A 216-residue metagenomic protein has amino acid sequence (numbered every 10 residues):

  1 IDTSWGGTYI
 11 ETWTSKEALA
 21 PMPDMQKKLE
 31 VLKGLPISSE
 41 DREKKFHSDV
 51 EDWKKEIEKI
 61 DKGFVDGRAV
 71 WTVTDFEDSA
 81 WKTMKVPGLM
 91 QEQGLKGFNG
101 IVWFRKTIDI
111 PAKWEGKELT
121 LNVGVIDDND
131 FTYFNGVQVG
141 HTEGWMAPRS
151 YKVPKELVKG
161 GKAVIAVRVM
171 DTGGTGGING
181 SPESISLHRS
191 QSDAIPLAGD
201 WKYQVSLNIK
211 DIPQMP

Functional and structural regions predicted by a protein language model:
I1-D2, N122: Structural recognition of the beta-strand scaffold that forms the well-ordered cores of secreted hydrolase catalytic
D2-E92, W145, L157-P216: An acidic-aromatic loop/edge-strand motif
W71-V73, W81, I108-G136, I165-V167: Aromatic-lined ligand-binding clefts that engage carbohydrates, nucleic acids, or primary amines
E92-Q93, D127, F131-S150: Solvent-exposed beta-strand/loop surfaces of large extracellular or lumenal domains
G97-N99, W114-E115, G144-M146, V158-G160: Surface-exposed coil/turn segments at beta-strand junctions on protein surfaces, enriched
F98-P111, R149-Y151: Short beta-strands within extracellular/lumenal beta-sheet-rich domains
I101, V123-V125, G144: Short solvent-exposed loop/turn micro-motifs enriched in small/polar/acidic residues
V153-K155: Short, hydrophobic beta-strand segments
